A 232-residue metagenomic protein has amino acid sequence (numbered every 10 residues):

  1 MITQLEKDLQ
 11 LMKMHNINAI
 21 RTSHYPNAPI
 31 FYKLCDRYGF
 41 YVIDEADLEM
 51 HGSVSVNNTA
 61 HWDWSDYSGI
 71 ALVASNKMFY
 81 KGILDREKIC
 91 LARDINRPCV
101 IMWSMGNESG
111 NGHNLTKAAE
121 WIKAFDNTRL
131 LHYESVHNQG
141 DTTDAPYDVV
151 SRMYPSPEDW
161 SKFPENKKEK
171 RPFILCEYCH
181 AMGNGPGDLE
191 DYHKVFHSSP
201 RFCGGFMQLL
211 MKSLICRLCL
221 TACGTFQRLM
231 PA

Functional and structural regions predicted by a protein language model:
M1-A232: Extended substrate-binding grooves/exosites of carbohydrate-active enzymes
